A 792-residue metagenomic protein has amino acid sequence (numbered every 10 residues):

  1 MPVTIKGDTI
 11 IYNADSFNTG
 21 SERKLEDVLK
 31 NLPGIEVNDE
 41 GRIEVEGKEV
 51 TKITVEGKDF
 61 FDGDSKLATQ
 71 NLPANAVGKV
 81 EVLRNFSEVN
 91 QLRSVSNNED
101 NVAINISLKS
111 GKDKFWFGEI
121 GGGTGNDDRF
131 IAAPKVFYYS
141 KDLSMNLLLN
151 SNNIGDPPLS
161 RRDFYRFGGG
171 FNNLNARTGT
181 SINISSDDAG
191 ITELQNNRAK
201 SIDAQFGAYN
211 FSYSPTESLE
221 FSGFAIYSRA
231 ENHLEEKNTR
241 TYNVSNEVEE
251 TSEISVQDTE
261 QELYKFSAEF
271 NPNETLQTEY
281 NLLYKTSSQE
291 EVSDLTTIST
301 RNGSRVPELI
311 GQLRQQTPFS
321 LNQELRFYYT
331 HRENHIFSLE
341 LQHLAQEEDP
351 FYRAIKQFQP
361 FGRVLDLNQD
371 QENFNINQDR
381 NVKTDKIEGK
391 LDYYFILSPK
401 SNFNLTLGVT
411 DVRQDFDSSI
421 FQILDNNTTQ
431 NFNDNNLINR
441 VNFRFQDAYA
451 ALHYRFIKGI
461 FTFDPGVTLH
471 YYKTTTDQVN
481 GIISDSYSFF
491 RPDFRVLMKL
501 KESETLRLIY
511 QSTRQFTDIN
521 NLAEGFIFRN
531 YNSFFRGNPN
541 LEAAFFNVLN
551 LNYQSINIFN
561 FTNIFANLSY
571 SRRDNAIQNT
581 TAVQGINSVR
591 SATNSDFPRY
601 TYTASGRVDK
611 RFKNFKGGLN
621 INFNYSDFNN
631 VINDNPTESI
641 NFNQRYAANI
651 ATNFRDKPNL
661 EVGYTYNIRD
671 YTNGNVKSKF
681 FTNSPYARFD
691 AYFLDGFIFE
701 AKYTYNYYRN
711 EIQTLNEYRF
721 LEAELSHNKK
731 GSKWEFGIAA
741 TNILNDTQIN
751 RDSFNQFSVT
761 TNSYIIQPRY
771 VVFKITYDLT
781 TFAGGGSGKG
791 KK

Functional and structural regions predicted by a protein language model:
P2-D294, I310-F351, I387, L391-V412 (+13 more regions): Membrane-proximal, glycine/serine-rich, low-complexity loop/turn segments characteristic of large bacterial
D62-G63, E88, F117-E119, A189-Q195 (+15 more regions): Extracytoplasmic loops and strand-loop junctions of Gram-negative outer membrane beta-barrel proteins
R93-V95, P158-F164, L234-E249, E291-P307 (+15 more regions): Outer-membrane beta-barrel translocator domains and adjoining extracellular loop/strand segments of Gram-negative
F115-N126, L147-S151, L469-K473, G537 (+3 more regions): Transmembrane beta-strand segments that form the barrel wall of outer-membrane beta-barrel proteins
A199-S201, S255-D258, L313-T317, D379-K383 (+9 more regions): Replace "Gram-negative outer membrane beta-barrel proteins" with "bacterial and organellar outer membrane beta-barrel
S252, E388, F432-N439, R536 (+3 more regions): Outer membrane beta-barrel strand-and-loop segments of large Gram-negative receptors, especially TonB-dependent
N402-T505, V676: Signature of Gram-negative outer-membrane beta-barrel scaffolds
A647-T665, S678-K792: Conserved C-terminal beta-signal and adjacent last beta-strands/turns of outer-membrane beta-barrel proteins
